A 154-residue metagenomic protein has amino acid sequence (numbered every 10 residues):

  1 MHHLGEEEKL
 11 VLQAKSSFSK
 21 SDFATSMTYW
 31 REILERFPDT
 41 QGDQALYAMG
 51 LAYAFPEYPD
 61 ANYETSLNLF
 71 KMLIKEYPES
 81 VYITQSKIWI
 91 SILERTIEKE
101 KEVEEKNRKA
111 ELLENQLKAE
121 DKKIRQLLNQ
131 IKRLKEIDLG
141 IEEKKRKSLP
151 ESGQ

Functional and structural regions predicted by a protein language model:
G5-E6, Q41-Q44, A48, N62 (+1 more regions): Structural signature of alpha-solenoid helical repeat junctions
L10, L46, G50-Y53, K87: TPR repeat positional signature
E35-Q41, I74-K87: Short solvent-exposed coil/turn linkers within tandem alpha-helical repeat scaffolds
A54-P59, S91, E98: Short coil/turn linking the two alpha-helices of tandem helical-hairpin repeats
T96-L134, D138-I141, K145-S148: Long, heptad-repeat coiled-coil alpha-helices used as oligomerization/scaffolding rods
